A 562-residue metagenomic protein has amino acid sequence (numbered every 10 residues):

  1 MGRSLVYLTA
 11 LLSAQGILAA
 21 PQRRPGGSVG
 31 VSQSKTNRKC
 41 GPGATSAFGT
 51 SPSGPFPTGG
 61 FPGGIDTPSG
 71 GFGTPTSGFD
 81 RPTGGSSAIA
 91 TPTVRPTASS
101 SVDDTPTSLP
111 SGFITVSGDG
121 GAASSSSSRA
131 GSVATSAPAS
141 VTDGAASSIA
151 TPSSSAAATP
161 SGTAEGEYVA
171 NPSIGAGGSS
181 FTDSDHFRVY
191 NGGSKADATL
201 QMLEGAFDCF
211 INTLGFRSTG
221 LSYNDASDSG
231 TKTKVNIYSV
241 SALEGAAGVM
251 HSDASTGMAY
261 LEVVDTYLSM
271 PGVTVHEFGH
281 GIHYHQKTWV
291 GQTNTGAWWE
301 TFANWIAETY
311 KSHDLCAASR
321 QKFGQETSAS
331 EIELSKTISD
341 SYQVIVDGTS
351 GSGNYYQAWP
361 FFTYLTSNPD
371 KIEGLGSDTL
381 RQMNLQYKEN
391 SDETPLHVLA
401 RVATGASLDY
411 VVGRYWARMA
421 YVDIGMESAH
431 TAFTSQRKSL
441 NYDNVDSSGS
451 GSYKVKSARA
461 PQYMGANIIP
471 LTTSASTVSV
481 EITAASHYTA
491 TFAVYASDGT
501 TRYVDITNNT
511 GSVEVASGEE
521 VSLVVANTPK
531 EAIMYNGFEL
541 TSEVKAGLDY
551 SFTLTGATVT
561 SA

Functional and structural regions predicted by a protein language model:
M1-P25: Fungal secretory targeting signals
A20-E167, A562: Fungal extracellular serine/threonine-rich, low-complexity, intrinsically disordered "mucin-like" regions of secreted
G162-T256, V264-F278, I282-Q286, V290 (+3 more regions): Zn2+-dependent metallopeptidase catalytic core
K195, T199-A206, M270-F278, W298-F302 (+6 more regions): Stable alpha-helical elements in mature extracytoplasmic
N212-K234, W289-G296, L315-S328, E373-D392: Surface-exposed patches in mature extracellular/periplasmic domains of secreted proteins
Y260-Q325, A329: Zinc-dependent metallopeptidase catalytic helix centered on the HExxH motif and its immediate flanking segment
E333-V422: Active-site-proximal alpha-helical
E389-A562: Beta/coil-rich, acidic/histidine-enriched accessory regions frequently appended to metallopeptidases
